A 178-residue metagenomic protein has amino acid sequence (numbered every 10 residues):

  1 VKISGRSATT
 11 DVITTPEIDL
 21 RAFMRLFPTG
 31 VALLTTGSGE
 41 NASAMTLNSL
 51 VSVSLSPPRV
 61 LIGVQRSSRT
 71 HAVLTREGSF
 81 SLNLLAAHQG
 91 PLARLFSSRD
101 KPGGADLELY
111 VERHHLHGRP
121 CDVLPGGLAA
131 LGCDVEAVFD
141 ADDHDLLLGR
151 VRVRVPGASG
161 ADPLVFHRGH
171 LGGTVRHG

Functional and structural regions predicted by a protein language model:
K2-G178: Basic, polyanion-binding surface patches
